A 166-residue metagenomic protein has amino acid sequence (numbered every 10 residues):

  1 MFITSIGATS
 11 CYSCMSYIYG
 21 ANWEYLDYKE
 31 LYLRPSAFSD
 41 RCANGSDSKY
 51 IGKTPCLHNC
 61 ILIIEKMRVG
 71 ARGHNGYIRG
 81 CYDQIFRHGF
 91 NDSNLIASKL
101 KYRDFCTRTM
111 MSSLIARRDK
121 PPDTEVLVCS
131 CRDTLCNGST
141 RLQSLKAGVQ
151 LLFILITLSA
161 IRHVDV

Functional and structural regions predicted by a protein language model:
I3-A147, F153-L158: Disulfide-rich, cysteine-dense mature extracellular segments of secreted or cell-surface proteins
L152-F153, V166: Eukaryotic intrinsically disordered, low-complexity regions
A160-V166: C-terminal membrane-anchoring or membrane-association module
